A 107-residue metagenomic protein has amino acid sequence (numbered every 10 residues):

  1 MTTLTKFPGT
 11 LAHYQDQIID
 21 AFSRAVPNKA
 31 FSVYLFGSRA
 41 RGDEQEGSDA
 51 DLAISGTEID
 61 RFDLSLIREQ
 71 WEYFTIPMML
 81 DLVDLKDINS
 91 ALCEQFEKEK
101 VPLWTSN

Functional and structural regions predicted by a protein language model:
M1-S32, A40-E46, S55-N107: Catalytic core of pol beta-like nucleotidyltransferases
D51-A53: Short, well-ordered beta-strand segments
